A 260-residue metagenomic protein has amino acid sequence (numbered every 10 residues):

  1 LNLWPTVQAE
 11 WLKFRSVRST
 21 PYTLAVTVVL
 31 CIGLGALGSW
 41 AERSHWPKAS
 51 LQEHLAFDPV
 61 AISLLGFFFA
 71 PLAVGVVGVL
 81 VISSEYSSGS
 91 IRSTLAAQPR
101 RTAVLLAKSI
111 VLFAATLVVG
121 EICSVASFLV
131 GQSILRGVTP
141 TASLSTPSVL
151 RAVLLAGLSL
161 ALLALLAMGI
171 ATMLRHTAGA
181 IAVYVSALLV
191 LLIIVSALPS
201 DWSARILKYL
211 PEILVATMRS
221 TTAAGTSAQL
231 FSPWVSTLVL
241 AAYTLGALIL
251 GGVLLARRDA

Functional and structural regions predicted by a protein language model:
L1-V28: Aromatic- and glycine-rich beta-strand/loop motifs that create alpha-glucan
K13, S83, T94-A96, A167 (+1 more regions): Helix-capping/transition residues at the boundaries of transmembrane alpha-helices and the short helical linkers
R18-P21, T102, A178-G179: Residues that define the loop-to-transmembrane-helix transition and helix capping in multi-pass membrane transporters
T20-G78, L105-M173, L191-V195, A216-A242 (+1 more regions): Secretory targeting signals
G33-A36, T177-I213: Transmembrane helix segments
A41-W46, Y86, S90, V130 (+7 more regions): Membrane-interfacial segments
G75-A97, R101-T102, S109: Transmembrane helix boundary and interhelical loop/hinge segments in multi-pass membrane proteins
V239-A260: Junction motif at the cytosolic side of a transmembrane helix
